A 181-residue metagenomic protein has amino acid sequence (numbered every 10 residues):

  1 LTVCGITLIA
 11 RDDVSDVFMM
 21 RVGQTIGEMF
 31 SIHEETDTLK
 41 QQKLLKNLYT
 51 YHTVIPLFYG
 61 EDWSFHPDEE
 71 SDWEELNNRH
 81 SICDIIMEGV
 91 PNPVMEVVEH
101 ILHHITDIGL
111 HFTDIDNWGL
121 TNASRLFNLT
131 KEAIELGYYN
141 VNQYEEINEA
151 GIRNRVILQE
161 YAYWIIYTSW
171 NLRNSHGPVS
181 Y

Functional and structural regions predicted by a protein language model:
V3-N140: Acidic/His-rich structured neighborhood in mature extracellular/periplasmic domains
G109-Y181: Post-HExxH zinc-binding segment in Zn-dependent metallohydrolases
